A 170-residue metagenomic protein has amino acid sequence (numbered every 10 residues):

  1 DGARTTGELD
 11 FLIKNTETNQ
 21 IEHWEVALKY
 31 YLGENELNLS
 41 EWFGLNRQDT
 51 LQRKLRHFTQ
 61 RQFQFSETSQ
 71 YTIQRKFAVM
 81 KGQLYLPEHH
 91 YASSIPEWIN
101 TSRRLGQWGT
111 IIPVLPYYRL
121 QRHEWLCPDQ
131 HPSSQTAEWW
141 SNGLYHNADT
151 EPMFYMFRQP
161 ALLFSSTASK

Functional and structural regions predicted by a protein language model:
D1-K170: Intrinsically disordered, low-complexity Ser/Thr/Pro/Gly-rich regulatory segments
